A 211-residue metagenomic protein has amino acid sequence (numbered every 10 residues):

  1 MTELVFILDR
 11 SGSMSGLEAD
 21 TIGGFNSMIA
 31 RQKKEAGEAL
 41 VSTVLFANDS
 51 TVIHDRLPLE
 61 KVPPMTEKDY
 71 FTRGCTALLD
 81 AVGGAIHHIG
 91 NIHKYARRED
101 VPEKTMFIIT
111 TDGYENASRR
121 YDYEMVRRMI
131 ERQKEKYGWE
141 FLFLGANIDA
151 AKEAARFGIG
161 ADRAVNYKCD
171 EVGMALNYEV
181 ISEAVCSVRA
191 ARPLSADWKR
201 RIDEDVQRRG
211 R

Functional and structural regions predicted by a protein language model:
M1-R211: Acidic, low-complexity intrinsically disordered regions
